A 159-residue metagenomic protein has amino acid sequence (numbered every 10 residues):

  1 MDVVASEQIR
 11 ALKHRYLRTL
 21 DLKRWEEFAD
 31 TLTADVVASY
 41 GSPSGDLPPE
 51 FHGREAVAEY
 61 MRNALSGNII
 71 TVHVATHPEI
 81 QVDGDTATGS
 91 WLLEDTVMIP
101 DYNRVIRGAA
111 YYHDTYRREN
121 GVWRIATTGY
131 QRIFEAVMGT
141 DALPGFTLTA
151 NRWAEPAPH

Functional and structural regions predicted by a protein language model:
M1-A34: Short, low-complexity N-terminal intrinsically disordered segments enriched in polar/charged residues
M1-V4, G45, H52, R104: A structural signal for alpha-helical segments
A5, I9, D21, E50 (+2 more regions): Aromatic-acidic/polar surface patches that form glycan- and anion
I9-L17, G53, R117, W123: Short, intrinsically disordered low-complexity segments
E26-L93: A solvent-exposed, acidic/Ser-Thr-rich amphipathic alpha-helical stretch
S66-H159: A beta-strand edge to alpha-helix "cap/lid" segment located at domain peripheries
